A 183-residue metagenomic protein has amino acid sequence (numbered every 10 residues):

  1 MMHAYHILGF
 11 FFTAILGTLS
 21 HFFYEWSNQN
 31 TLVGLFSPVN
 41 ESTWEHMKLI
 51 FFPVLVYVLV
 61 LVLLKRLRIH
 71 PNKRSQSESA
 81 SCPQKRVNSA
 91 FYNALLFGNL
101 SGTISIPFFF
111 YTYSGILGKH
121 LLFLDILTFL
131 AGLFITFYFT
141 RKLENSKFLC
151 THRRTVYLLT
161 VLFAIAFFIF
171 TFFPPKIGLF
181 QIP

Functional and structural regions predicted by a protein language model:
H6-T18, S101: Alpha-helical transmembrane segments
T13-Q29, I169-P174: Alpha-helical transmembrane segments of multi-pass membrane proteins
H21, Y57, L61, F91-Y111: Small-polar-interrupted transmembrane alpha-helices in polytopic inner-membrane proteins
L35-L49: Short aromatic-rich membrane-water interface segments that cap or initiate transmembrane helices in multi-pass membrane
K48-L61, L130-R141: Hydrophobic cores of alpha-helical transmembrane segments in multi-pass inner/ER membrane proteins, independent
N99-I106, D125-R141, L162-A166: Hydrophobic alpha-helical membrane segments
Y111-F123: Membrane-interface helix caps and helix-loop-helix hairpins in membrane proteins
T155-K176: Final/C-terminal transmembrane alpha-helix of multipass membrane proteins
